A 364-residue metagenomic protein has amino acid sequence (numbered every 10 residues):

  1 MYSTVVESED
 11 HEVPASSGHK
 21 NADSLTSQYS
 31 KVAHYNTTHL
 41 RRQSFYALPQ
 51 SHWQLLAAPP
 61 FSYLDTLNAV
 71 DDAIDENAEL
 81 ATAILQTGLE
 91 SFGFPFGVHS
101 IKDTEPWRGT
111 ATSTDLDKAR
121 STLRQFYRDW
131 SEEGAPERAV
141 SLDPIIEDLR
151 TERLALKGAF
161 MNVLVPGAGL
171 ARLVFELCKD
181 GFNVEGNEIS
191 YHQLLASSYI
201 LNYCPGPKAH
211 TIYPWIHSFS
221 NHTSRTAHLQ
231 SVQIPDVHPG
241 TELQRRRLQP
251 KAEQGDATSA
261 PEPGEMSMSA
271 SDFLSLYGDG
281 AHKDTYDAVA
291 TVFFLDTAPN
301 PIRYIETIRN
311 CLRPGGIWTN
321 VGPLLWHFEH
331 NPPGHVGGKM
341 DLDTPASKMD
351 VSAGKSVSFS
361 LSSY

Functional and structural regions predicted by a protein language model:
M1-L154, N202-H228, G338-L342: N-terminal accessory regions of S-adenosyl-L-methionine
K157-G169, E176, N183-E188: Conserved class I S-adenosyl-L-methionine
S197-S198: Conserved SAM-binding loop
L201-H282: S-adenosyl-L-methionine
Y213-I216, L325, N331-Y364: Conserved Class I S-adenosyl-L-methionine
D287-P301: A short SAM/SAH-binding and catalytic strip from SAM-dependent methyltransferases
I302-I317: A short glycine-rich, Lys/Arg-flanked "PGG" loop and its adjoining helix->strand segment in the class I
P314-F328: Conserved beta-strand signature within the Rossmann-like core of class I S-adenosyl-L-methionine
